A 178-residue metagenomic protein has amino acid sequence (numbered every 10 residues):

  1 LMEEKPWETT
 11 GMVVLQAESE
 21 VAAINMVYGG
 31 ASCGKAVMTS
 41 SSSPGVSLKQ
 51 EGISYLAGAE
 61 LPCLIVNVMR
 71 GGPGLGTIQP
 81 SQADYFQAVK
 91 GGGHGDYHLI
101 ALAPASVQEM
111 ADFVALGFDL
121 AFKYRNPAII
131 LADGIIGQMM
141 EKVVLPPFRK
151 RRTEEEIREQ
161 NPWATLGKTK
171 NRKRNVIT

Functional and structural regions predicted by a protein language model:
L1-G91, H98, S106, A115 (+1 more regions): Thiamine diphosphate
S32-S41, G92-G93, D119, R158-N161 (+1 more regions): A broadly tuned preference for mixed-charge, low-complexity surface segments
G58, G117, V144-P146: Short basic, glycine-rich beta-strand/loop surfaces that mediate nucleic-acid
G58, G93-H94, A121-Y124: Arginine/glycine-rich "motif VI" loop of SF2 helicases in the C-terminal RecA-like domain
L102, S106-K142: Conserved anion/nucleotide-ligand pocket segment
R125-T178: Conformationally flexible catalytic loops at phosphate/diphosphate-handling active centers
